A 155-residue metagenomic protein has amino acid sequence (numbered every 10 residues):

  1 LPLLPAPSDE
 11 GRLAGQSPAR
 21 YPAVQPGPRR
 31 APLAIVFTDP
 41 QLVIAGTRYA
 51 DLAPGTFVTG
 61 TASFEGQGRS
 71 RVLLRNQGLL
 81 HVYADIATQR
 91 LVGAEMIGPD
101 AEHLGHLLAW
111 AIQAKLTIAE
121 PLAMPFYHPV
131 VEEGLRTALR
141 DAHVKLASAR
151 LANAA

Functional and structural regions predicted by a protein language model:
L1-P5, E95: A short glycine-threonine-serine/GTX helix/turn-capping micro-motif
P5-R29, A114: Internal hydrophobic alpha-helix adjacent to the cofactor/substrate pocket in enzyme cavities
P22, T38-R48, A53-A155: Flexible, glycine-rich terminal cap/loop adjacent to redox cofactors in electron-transfer oxidoreductases
Q25-Q41: Flexible, acidic loop-helix segments that line cofactor/substrate-binding pockets
